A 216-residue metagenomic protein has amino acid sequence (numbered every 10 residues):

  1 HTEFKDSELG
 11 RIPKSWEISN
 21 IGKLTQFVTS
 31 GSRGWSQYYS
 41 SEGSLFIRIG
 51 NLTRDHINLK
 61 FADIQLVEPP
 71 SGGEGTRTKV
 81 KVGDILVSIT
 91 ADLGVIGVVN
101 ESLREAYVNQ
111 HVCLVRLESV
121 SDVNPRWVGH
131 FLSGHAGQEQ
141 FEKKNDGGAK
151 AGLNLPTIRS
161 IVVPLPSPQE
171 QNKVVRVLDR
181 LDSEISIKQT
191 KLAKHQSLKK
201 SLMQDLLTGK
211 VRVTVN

Functional and structural regions predicted by a protein language model:
T2-G31, S160, P168-Q169: Non-catalytic DNA-recognition/assembly elements of restriction-modification systems
F4-S7, G22-Q37, G50-V82, S102: Sequence-specific dsDNA recognition surfaces
L9, P164-N216: Amphipathic alpha-helical coiled-coil/heptad-repeat segments
R48-G50, Q65-S133: A short beta-sheet element
I89, E105-C113, R126, D146-Q169: A short glycine-rich beta-alpha junction/loop motif
G137-F141: Periplasmic-binding protein-like
